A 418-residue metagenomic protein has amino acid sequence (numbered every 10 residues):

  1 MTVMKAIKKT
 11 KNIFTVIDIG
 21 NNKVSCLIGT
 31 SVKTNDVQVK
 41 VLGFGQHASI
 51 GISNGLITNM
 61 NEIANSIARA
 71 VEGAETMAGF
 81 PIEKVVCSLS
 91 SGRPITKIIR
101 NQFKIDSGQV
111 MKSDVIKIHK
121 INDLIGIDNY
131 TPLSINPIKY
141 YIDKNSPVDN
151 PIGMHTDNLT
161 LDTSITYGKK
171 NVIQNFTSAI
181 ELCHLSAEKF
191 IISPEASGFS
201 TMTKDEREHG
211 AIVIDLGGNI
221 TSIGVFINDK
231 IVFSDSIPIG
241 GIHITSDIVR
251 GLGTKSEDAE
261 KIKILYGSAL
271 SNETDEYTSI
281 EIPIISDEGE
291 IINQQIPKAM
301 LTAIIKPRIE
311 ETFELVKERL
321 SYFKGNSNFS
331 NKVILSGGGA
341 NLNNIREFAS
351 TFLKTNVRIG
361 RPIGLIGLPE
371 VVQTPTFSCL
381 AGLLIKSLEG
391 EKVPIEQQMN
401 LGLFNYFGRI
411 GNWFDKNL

Functional and structural regions predicted by a protein language model:
M1-K23, L27-V213, K230-V232, G241 (+6 more regions): Nucleotide/phosphate-binding catalytic cleft detector across ATP-hydrolyzing and phosphate-transferring enzymes
N22, S90, G168, S268-L270 (+1 more regions): Glycine-rich phosphate-binding loops at beta-strand->alpha-helix junctions
H209-G251: Glycine-rich phosphate-binding loop of actin/hexokinase-like ATP-binding domains
V225-I227, D235-S236, I284, G337-G339 (+1 more regions): Active-site proximal loops enriched in glycine and acidic residues that flank catalytic Cys/His/Asp and coordinate
G240, I244, N341, T376-G382: Catalytic-loop motifs flanking and including active-site residues across diverse enzymes
R308-K317: A general structural motif
V316, L335, L383: Hydrophobic, well-ordered secondary-structure elements that form the walls of internal hydrophobic environments
I345-V372: Catalytic phosphate/nucleotide-handling subdomain of diverse soluble enzymes
